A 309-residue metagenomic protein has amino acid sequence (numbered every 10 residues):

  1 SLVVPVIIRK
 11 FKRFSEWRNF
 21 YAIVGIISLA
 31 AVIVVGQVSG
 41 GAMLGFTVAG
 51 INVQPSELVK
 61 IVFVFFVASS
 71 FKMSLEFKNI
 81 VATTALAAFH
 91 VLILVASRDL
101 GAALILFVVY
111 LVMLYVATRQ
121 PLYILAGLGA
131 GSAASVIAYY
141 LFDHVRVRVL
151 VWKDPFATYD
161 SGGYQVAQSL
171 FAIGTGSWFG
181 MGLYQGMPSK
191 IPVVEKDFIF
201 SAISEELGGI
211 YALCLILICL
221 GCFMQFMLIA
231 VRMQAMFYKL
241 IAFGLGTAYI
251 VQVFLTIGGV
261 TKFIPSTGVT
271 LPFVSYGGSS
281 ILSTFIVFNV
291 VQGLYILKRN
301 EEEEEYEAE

Functional and structural regions predicted by a protein language model:
S1-G162, S201-T261, I286, V290 (+1 more regions): Hydrophobic alpha-helical transmembrane segments of multi-pass inner membrane proteins, especially in bacterial systems
G41, T175, T267: Arg/Lys-rich, often Gly-containing low-complexity segments of ribosomal proteins
F46-V48, V53, W178-F179, L183 (+2 more regions): Short clusters of hydrophobic/aromatic residues that line enzyme substrate/ligand-binding pockets
T84, A126, A138, T175-G176 (+6 more regions): Alpha-helix boundary/capping detector
D99-L104, G180-L183, V194-K196, L213 (+3 more regions): Transmembrane helix boundary and interhelical junction motifs in multipass membrane proteins
P155-F200, G209-Y211: TM-adjacent membrane-interface loops and short helices in multi-pass inner/ER membrane proteins
K190, G221-C222, Y276, E303: Short secondary-structure boundary/hinge segments and terminal tails
T256-E309: A juxtamembrane structural motif centered on a specific transmembrane helix
